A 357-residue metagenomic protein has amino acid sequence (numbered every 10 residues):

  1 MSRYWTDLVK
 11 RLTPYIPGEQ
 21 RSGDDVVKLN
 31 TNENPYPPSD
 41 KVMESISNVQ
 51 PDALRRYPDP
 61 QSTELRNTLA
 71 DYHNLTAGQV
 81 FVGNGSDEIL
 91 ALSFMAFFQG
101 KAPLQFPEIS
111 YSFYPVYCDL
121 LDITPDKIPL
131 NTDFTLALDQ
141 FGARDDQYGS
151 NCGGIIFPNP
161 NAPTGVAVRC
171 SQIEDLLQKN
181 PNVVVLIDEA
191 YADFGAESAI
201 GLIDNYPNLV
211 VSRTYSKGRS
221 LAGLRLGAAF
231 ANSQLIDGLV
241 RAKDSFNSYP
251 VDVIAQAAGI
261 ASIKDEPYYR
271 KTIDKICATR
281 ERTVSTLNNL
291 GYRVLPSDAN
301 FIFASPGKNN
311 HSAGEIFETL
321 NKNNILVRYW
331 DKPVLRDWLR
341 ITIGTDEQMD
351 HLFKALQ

Functional and structural regions predicted by a protein language model:
M1-R56, S150-N151: N-terminal "arm"/small-domain region of PLP-dependent enzymes with the aminotransferase-like
T63-P103: Phosphate-binding glycine-rich loop
A96-Y117: Conserved PLP-anchoring active-site segment centered on the Schiff-base-forming lysine
D126, T132-D193: Active-site phosphate-binding strand-loop segment of PLP-dependent enzymes
S171, T319-R328, K332-Q357: PLP-dependent enzyme catalytic core of the Aspartate aminotransferase-like
N208-N288, Y292-L295: PLP-dependent aminotransferase class I/II
C277, N289-N323, L339, I343: Conserved PLP-binding catalytic core of the aspartate aminotransferase-like
